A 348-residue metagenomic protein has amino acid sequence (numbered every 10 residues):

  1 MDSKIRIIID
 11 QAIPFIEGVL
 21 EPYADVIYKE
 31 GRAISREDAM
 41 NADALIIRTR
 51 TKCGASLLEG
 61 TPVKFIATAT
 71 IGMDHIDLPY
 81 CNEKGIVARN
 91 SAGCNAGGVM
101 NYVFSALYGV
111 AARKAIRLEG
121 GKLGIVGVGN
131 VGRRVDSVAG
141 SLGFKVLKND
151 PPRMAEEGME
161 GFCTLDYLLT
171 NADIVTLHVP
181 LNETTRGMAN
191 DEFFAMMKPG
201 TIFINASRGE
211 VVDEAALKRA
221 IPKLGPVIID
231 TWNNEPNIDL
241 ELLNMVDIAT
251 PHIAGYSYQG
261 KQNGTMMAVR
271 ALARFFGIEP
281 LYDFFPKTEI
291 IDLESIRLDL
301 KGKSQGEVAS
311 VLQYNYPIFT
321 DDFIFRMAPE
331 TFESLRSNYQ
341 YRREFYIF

Functional and structural regions predicted by a protein language model:
M1-A42: N-terminal glycine-/charge-rich "phosphate-binding" loop or analogous flexible N-terminal tail
K4, E119-K122, G200: Phosphate-coordination loops involved in phosphoryl transfer and adenosine-cofactor binding
Q11, M100, E119-G140: Glycine-rich adenosine-cofactor-binding loop
P14, S141-G158: NAD(P)-binding Rossmann-fold cofactor-contacting core
D43-A115: Phosphate/diphosphate ligand-binding glycine-rich loop within oxidoreductases
G54, R153-E241: Rossmann-like adenosine-cofactor binding region
M100-I116, S141-F144, V246, T265-R274: Oxidoreductase and adenylate-handling cofactor-binding alpha/beta cores
G200-I202, S207-F348: Rossmann-like dinucleotide-binding domain for NAD(H)/NADP(H)
